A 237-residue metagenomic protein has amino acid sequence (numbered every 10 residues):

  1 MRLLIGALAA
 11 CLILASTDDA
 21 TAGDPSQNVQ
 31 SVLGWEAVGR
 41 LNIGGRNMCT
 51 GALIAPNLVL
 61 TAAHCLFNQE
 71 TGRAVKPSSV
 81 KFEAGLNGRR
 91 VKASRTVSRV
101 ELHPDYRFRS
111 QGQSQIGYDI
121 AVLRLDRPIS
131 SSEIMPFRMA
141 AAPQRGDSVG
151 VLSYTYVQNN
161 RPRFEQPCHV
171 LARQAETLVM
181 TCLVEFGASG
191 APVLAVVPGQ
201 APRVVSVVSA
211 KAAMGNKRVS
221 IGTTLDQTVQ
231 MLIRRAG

Functional and structural regions predicted by a protein language model:
R2-A55, R161-R163, K217-G237: Protease-domain processing segments flanking chymotrypsin-fold serine proteases, especially trypsin-like
A20-P25, L58-Q69, S131-F137: Charged, amphipathic alpha-helical segments
T21-L33, F67, R73-I129: Conserved catalytic-core segment of clan PA serine endopeptidases
S31-G34, L53-I54, A74-K76, Q113-G117 (+3 more regions): Extracellular/periplasmic catalytic domains that process cell-envelope and extracellular macromolecules
E36-K81: Catalytic histidine site
A52-L53, L183-V208: Catalytic nucleophile loop of clan PA
A62-C65, V205-M214: Short beta->alpha transition motifs characteristic of CBS
G117-I120, L125-V184, A188, G222 (+1 more regions): Chymotrypsin/trypsin-fold serine protease catalytic domain
